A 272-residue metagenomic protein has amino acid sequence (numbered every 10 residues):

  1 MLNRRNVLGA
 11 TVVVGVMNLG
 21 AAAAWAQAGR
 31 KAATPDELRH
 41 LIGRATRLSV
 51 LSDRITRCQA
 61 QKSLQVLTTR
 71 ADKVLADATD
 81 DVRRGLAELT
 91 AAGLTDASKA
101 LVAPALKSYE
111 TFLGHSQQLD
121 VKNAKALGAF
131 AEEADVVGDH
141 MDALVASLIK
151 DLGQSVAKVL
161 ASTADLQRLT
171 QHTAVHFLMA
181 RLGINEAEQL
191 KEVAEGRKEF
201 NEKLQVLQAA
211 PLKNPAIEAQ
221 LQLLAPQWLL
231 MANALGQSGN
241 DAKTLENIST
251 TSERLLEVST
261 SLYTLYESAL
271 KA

Functional and structural regions predicted by a protein language model:
N6-A26: N-terminal export signals
Q27-A272: Hydrophobic alpha-helical segments
